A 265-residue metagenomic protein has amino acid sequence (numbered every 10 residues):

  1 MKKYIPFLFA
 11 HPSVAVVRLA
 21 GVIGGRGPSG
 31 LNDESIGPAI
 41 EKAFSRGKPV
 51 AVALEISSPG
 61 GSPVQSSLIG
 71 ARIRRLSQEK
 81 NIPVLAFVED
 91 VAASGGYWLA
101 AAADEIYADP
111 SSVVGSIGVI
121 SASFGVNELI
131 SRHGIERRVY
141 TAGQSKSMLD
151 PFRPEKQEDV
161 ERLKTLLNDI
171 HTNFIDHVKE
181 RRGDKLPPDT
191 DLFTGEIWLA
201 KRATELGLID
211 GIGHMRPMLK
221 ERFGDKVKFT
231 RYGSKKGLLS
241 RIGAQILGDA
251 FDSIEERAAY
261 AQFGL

Functional and structural regions predicted by a protein language model:
M1-D109, I120-L265: N-terminal organellar transit peptides
